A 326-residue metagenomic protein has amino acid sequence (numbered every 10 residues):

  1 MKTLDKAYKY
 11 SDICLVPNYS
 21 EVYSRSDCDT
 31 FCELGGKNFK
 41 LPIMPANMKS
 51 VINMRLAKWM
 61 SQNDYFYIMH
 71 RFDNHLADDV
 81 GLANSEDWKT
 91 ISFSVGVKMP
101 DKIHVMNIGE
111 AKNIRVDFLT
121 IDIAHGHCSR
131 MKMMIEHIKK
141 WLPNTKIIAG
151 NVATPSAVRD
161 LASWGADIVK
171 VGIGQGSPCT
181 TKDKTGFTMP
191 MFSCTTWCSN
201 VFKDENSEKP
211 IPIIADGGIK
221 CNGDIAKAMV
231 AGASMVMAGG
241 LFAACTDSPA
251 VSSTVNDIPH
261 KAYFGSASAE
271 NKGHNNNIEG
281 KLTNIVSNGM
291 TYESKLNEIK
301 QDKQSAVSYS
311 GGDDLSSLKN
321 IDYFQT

Functional and structural regions predicted by a protein language model:
M1-P212, G240-F242: Active-site entrance/lid segments in N-terminal catalytic domains of soluble metabolic enzymes
M1-S26, W164, G186-A215, I219-T326: Alpha/beta catalytic cores of nucleotide-metabolism and tRNA/nucleoside-modifying enzymes
